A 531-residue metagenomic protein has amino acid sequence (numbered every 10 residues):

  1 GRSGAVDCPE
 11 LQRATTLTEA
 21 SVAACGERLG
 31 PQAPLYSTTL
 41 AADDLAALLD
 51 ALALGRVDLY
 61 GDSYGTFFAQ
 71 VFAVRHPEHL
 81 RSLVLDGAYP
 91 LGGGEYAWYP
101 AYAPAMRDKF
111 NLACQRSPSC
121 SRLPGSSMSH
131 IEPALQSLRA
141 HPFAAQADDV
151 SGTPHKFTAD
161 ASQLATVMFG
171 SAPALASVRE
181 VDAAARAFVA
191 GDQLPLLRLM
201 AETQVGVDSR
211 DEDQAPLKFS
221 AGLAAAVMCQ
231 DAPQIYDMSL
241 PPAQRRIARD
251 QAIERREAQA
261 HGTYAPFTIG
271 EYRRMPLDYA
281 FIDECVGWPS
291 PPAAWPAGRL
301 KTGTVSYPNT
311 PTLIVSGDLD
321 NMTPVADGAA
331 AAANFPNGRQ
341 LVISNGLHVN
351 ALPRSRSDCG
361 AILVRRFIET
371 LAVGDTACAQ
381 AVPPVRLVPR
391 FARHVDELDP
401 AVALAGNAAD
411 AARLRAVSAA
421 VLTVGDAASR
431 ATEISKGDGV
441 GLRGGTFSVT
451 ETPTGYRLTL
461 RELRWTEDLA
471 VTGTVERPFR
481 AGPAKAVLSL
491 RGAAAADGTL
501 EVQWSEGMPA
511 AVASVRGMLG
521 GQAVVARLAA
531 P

Functional and structural regions predicted by a protein language model:
G1-Q163, A232, Y236-P531: Gly/Pro-rich cap/lid or specificity-loop segments adjacent to the active site
Q115-M228, A232-P233: Alpha/beta-hydrolase-fold enzymes
